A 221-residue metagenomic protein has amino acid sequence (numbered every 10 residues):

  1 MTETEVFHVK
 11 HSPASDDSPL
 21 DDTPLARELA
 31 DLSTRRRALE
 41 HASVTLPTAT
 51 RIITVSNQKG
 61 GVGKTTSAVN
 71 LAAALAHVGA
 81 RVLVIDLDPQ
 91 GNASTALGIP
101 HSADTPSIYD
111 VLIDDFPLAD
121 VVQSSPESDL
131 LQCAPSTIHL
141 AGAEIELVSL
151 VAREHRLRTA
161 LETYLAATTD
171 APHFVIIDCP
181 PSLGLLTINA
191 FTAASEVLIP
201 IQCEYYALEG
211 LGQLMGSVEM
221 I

Functional and structural regions predicted by a protein language model:
M1-I221: P-loop NTP-binding core
